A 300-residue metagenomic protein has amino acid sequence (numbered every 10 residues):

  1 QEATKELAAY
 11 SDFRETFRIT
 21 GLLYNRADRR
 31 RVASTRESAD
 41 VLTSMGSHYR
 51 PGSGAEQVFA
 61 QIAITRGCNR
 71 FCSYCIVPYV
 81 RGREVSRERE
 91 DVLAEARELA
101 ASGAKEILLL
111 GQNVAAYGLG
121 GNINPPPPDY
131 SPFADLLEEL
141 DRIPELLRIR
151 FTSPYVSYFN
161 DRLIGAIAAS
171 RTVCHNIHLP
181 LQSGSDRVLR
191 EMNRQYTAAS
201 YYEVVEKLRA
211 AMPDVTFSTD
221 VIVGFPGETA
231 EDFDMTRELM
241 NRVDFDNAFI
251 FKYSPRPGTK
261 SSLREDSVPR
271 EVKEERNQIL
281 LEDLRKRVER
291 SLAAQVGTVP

Functional and structural regions predicted by a protein language model:
Q1-Y117, P132, R162, I167 (+7 more regions): Proteins enriched for Cys/Gly/acidic motifs involved in redox and nucleic-acid/cofactor modification
V77-P78, R187-R190, S262: A short, mixed-charge helix-start or loop-turn motif at secondary-structure junctions
R83-E84, P125, N193, F225 (+2 more regions): Pocket-edge positions in alpha/beta enzyme catalytic cores
A101-A230: Conserved SAM/AdoMet-binding glycine-rich loop
E139-L140, L263-D266: A broad, low-specificity signal for short, low-complexity segments enriched in glycine/proline and polar/charged
E228, R242-F245: Contiguous mid-protein beta-loop-alpha structural module that forms a pocket-lining wall or clamp of enzyme active
V296-P300: Structural detector for short beta-strands of small beta-barrel domains
